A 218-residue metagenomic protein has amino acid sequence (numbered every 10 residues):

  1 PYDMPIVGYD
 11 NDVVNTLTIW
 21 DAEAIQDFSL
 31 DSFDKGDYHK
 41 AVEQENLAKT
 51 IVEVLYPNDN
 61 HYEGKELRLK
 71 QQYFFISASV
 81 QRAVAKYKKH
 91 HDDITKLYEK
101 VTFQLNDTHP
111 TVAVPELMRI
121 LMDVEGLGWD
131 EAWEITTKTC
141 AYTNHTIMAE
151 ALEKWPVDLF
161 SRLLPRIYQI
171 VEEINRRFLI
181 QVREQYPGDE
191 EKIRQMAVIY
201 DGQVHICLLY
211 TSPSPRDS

Functional and structural regions predicted by a protein language model:
P1-V7, N11, E190-Y200: Extended, Lys/Arg-enriched charged tracts that mediate electrostatic binding to polyanionic substrates
D10-T102: Function-dense linear segments that define catalytic or interfacial modules in macromolecule-processing proteins
E66-Y73, F103, D107-T108, M122-E125 (+1 more regions): Hydrophobic alpha-helical scaffolding
S77-V84, E116-E125: Alpha-helical support elements that line or immediately flank enzyme active sites and cofactor-binding pockets
K86-Y98, L121-E134, Y142, T146 (+2 more regions): Secondary-structure transition/capping motifs at alpha-helix termini and the adjoining loop/turn into the next element
Q104-E116, T139-T143: Core structural elements
D123-E172, R176: Extended, well-ordered alpha-helical scaffold/bundle regions in very large, multi-domain proteins
Y210-D217: Conserved small/polar residues in nucleotide/adenosyl-binding loops
